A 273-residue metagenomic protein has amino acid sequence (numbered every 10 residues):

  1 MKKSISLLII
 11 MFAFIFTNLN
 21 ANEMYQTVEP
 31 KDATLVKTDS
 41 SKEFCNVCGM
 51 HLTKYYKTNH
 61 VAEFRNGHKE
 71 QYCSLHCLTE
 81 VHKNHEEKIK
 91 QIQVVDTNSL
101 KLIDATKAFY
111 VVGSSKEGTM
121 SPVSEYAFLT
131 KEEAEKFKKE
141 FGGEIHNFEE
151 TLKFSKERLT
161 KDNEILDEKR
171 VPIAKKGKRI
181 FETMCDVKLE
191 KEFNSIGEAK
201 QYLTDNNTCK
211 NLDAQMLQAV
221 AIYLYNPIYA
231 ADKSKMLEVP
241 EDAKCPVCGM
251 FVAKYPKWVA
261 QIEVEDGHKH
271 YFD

Functional and structural regions predicted by a protein language model:
M1-L8: Bacterial N-terminal signal peptides that target proteins for export
L8-F16: Bacterial N-terminal signal peptides
E23-A33, Y55, A221-K233, Y255: Short Cys/His-rich Zn2+-coordinating modules
D32-S41, D232-D242: Short, flexible, mixed-charge glycine/proline-rich loop motifs that serve as phosphate/nucleic-acid-contacting
C45-C48, C245: Short cysteine-rich clusters marking metal-coordination/redox-active sites
H51, F251, Y255: Cys/His-rich metal-chelating microdomains
F64-L102, P256-D273: Mid-length scaffold segments of soluble, non-membrane domains
E157-N194: Charged, amphipathic alpha-helical linkers/stalks
